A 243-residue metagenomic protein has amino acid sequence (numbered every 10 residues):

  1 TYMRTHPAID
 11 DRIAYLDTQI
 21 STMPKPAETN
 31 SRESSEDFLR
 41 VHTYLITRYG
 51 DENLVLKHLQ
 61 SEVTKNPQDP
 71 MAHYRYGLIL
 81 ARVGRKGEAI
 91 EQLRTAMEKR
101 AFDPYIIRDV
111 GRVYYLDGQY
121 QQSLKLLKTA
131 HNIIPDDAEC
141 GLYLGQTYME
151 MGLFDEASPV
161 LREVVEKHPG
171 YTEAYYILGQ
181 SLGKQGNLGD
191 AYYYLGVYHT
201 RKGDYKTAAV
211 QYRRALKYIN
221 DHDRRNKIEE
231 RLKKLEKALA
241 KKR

Functional and structural regions predicted by a protein language model:
T1-T129, D136, D204, V210 (+3 more regions): Extracytoplasmic and endomembrane cell-envelope/extracellular-matrix remodeling and assembly machinery
E62, T95-A96, T129-A130, E163-V164 (+3 more regions): Canonical positions in the second alpha-helix
A72, I106, C140, A174 (+2 more regions): TPR alpha-solenoid repeat register
Y76, V110, L144, L178 (+3 more regions): Structural register within alpha-helical repeat arrays
Y175-K184, R213-K241: TPR/TPR-like alpha-solenoid helical repeat scaffolds
